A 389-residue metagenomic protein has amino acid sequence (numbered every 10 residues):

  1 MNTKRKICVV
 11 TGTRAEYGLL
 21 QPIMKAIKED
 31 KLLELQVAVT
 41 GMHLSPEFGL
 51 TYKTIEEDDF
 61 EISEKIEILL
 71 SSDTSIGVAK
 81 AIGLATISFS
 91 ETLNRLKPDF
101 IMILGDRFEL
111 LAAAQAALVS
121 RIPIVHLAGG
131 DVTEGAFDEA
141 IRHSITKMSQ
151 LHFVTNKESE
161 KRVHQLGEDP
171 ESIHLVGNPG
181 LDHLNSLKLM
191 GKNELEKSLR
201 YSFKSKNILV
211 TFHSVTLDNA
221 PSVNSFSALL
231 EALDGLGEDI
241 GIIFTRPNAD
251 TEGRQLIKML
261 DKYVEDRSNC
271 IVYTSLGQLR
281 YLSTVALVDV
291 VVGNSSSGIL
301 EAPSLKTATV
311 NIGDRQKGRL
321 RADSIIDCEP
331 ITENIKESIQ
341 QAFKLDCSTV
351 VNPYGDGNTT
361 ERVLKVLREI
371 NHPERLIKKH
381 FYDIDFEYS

Functional and structural regions predicted by a protein language model:
K6, V10-T11, G18-K28, I68-P170: Active-site and donor-binding regions of nucleotide-sugar-utilizing enzymes
D30-Q36, E61, G237-G241: A generic structural motif
E34-V78, S88: Conserved nucleotide-sugar phosphate-binding/catalytic loop shared by glycosyltransferases and other
L44-P46, S149-N224: A nucleotide-sugar donor-handling region in carbohydrate enzymes
I55, M190-L287: Donor-nucleotide binding loops and adjacent catalytic segments primarily of GT-B fold Leloir glycosyltransferases
I103-L104, L111, H152, G277-D323: A donor-sugar binding/catalytic signature common to diverse glycosyltransferases and related nucleotide-sugar
P303-T349: Nucleotide-sugar donor-binding patch of glycosyltransferase catalytic domains
F343-S389: C-terminal amphipathic helix plus adjacent low-complexity, charged tail appended to glycosyltransferase catalytic
